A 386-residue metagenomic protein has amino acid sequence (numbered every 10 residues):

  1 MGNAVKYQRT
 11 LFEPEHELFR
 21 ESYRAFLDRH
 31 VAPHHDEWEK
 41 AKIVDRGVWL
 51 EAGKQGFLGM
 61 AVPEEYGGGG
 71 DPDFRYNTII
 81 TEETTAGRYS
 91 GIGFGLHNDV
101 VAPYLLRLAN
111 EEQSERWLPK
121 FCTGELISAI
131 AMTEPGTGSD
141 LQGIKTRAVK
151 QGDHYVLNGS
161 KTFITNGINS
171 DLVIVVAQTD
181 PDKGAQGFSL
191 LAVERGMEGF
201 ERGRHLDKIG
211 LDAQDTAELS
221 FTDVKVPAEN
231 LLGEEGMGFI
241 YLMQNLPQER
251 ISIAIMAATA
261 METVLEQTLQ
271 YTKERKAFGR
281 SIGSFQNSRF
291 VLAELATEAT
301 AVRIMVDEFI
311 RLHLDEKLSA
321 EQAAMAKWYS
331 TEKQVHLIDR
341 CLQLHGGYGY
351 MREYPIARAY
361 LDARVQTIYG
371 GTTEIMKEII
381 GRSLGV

Functional and structural regions predicted by a protein language model:
M1-G87, G91, L108-Q113, K120-E125 (+5 more regions): Alpha-helical interface subdomain recognition
G56, I80-T85, A177, V193-E198 (+1 more regions): Short Ser/Thr-interspersed hydrophobic loop/turn segments at strand-loop and sheet-helix junctions that line or gate
F94-G95, F121, G136-S139, F163-N166 (+2 more regions): Short Gly/Pro-enriched turn/cap motifs at secondary-structure boundaries
D99-L108: Helix-loop "lid/cap" segments that line or gate small-molecule binding pockets
G124-M132, V176: A short, Trp-centered hydrophobic/proline-enriched beta-strand micro-motif
G143, G196-P227: Flexible, small-/acidic-enriched active-site or ligand-binding loops
H154, N158-R202: A short core secondary-structure module
L219-Y241: Long, acidic (Asp/Glu-rich), low-complexity accessory segments flanking structured domains
